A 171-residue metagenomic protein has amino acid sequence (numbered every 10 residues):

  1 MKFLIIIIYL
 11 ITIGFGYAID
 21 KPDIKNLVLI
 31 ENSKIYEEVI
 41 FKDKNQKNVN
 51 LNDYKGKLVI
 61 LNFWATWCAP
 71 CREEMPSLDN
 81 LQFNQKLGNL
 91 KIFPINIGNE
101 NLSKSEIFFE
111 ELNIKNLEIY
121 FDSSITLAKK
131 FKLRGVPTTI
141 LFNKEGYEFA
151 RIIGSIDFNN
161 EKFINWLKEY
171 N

Functional and structural regions predicted by a protein language model:
L4-I13: Sec-dependent N-terminal signal peptides
I19-L51: N-terminal "domain-start" segment that seeds a small globular fold
Y36-E37, V59, V136-P137: Short loop/turn microsegments at loop-to-beta-strand junctions
N50-R72: Short active-site neighborhood of thiol/selenol oxidoreductases, capturing the structured segment around
Y54-K57, L87, I114-N116, L133-R134: Active-site acidic short loop of glycosyltransferases
R72-L112, S123-K130: Structural microenvironment flanking redox-active thiols in thiol-disulfide oxidoreductases
I107-K115, D122-W166: Thiol/disulfide oxidoreductase modules built on the thioredoxin-like
